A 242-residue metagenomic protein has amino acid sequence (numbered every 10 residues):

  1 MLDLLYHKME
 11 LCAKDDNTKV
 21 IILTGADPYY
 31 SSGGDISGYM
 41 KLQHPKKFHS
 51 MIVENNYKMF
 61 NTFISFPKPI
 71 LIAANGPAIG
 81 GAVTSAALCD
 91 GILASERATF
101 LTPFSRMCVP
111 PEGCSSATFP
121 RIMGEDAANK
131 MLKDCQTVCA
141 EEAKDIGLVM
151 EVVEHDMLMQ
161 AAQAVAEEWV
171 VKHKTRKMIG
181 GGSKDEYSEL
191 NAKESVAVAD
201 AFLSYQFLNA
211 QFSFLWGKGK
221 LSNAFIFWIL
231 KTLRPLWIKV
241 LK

Functional and structural regions predicted by a protein language model:
M1-K19: A short, well-ordered alpha-helical element
D3-L4, N55, T62, A161 (+2 more regions): Charged catalytic carboxylate motif
C12, D16, G25, Y30 (+4 more regions): C-terminal alpha-helix plus adjacent terminal tail
I21-L23, L71: Conserved hydrophobic packing residues within short motifs/helices of P-loop NTPase cores of ABC-family ATPases
L23, D35, S85-A87, A143 (+1 more regions): Hydrophobic/aromatic residues within transmembrane alpha-helices of multi-pass small-molecule transporters
T24-M59, A78, L236, V240: Glycine- (often His-adjacent) and acidic-residue-rich active-site loop that binds/positions the CoA thioester
N55-M59, S115-T118, A127, E194-A197 (+1 more regions): Hydrophobic alpha-helical segments typical of transmembrane helices and their membrane-interface/capping positions
T62-K174: Crotonase-fold acyl-CoA enzyme core
